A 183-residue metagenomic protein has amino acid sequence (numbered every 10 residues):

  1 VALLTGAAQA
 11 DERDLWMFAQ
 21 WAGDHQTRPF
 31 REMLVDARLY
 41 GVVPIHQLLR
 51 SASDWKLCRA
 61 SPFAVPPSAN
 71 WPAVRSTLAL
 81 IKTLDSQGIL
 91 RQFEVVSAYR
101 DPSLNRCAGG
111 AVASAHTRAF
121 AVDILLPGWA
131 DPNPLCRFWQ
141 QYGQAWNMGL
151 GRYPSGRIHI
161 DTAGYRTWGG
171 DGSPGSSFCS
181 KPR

Functional and structural regions predicted by a protein language model:
L3-L78, S177-R183: Extracytoplasmic cell-surface/polysaccharide-interacting catalytic and binding patches
G6, D11-D14, A113-R183: Catalytic cores and adjacent binding grooves of peptidoglycan-active enzymes
Q47-S53, S103, A108, V112 (+2 more regions): Solvent-exposed, flexible loop/coil residues
D54-C58, I81-G88, R118-L126: A broad, low-specificity signal for short, low-complexity segments enriched in glycine/proline and polar/charged
A73-L80, I89, D131-F138: Stable alpha-helical elements in mature extracytoplasmic
L78-G109: Extended, low-complexity, intrinsically disordered C-terminal regulatory tails of eukaryotic serine/threonine kinases
